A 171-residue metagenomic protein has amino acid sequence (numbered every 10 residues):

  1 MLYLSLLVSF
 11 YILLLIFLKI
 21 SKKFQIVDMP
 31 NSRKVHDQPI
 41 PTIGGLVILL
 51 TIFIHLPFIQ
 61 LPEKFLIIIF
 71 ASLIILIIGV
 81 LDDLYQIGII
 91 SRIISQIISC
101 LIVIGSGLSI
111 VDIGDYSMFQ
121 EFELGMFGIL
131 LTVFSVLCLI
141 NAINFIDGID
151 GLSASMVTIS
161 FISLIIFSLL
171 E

Functional and structural regions predicted by a protein language model:
M1-E171: "…together with the soluble PPM/PP2C metallo-phosphatase catalytic core" -> "…together with the soluble PPM/PP2C
